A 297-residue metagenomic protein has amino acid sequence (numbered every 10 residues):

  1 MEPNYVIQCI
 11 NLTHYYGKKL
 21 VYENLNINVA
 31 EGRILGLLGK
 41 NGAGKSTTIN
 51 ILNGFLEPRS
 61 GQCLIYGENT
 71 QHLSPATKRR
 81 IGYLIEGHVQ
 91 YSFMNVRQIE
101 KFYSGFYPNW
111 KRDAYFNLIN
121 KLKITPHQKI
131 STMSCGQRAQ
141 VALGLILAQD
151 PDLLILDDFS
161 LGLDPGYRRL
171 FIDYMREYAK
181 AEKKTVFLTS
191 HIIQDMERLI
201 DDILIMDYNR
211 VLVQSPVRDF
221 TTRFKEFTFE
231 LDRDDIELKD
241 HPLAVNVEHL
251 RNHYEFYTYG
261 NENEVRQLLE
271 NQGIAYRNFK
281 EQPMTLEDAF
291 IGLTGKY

Functional and structural regions predicted by a protein language model:
I7, Y22-N24, K78: Conserved structural motif at the start of ABC-family nucleotide-binding domains
N53: Helix-to-loop junction immediately C-terminal to a conserved catalytic motif
G61-H72, A76-T77: Conserved ABC transporter NBD signature motif
I85-V141: ABC-family P-loop ATPase nucleotide-binding domains
L154-D158, L163: Catalytic Walker B motif of ABC-type/P-loop ATPase nucleotide-binding domains
L170-Y259: ABC transporter nucleotide-binding domain
Y257-Y297: C-terminal coupling/interaction segments
